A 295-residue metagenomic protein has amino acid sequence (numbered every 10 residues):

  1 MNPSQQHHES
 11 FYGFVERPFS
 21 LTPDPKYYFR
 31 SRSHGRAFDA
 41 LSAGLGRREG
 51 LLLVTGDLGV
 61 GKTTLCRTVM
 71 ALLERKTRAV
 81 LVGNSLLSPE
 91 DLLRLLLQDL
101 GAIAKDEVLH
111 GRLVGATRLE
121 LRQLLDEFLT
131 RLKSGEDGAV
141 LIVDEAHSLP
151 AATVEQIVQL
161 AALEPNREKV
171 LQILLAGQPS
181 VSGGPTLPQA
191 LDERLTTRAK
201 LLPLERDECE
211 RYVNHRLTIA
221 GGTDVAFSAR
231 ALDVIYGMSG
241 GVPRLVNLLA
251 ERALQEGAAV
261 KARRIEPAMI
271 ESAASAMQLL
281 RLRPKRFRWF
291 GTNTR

Functional and structural regions predicted by a protein language model:
M1-R48, R283-R295: A short, basic N-terminal segment
E9, D91, I103-Q156, P165-E168 (+4 more regions): Mid-core helix/loop region of P-loop NTP-binding domains shared across ATPases and GTPases
F14-L21, K76-R78, L87-H110: Conserved NTP-binding/hydrolysis module of P-loop NTPases
R47-T68: Walker A/P-loop nucleotide-binding motif
T68-L72, S180-T196: Short regulatory helix/loop adjacent to the ATP-binding pocket of P-loop NTPases
V82-L86, P185, T196-C209: Conserved AAA+ ATPase "SRH/arginine-finger" region at the nucleotide-binding site
Q98-L100, P179-S180, D207-T223: Conserved AAA+ ATPase "sensor/coupling" helix adjacent to the nucleotide-binding pocket
V140, A220-R295: C-terminal alpha-helical "lid" subdomain
